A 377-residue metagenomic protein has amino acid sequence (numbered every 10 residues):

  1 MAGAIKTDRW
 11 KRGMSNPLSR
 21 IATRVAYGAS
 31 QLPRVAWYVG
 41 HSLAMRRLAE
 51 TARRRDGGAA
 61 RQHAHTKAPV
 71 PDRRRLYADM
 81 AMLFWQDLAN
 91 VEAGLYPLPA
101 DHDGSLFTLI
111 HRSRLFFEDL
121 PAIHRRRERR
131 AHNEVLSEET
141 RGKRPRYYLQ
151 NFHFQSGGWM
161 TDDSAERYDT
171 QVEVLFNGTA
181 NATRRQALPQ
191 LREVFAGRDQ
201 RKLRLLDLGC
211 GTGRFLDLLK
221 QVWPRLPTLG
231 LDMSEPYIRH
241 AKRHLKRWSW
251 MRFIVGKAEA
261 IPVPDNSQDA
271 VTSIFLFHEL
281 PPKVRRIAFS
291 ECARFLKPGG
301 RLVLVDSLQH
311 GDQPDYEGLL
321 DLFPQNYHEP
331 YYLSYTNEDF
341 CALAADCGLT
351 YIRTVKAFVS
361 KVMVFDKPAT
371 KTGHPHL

Functional and structural regions predicted by a protein language model:
A2-G142: N-terminal accessory segments
R167, G178-R201: Conserved alpha-helix/loop element of class I SAM-dependent methyltransferases that forms part of the SAM/SAH-binding
R201-G211: Conserved class I S-adenosyl-L-methionine
L206, R214-A260: Class I SAM-dependent methyltransferase SAM/SAH-binding core
E259-V271: A short acidic, Gly/Pro-enriched loop at the edge of an enzyme's catalytic core that lines a small-molecule cofactor
R286, V303-C347, Y351-V355: C-terminal alpha-helical "lid/dimerization" subdomain adjacent to the S-adenosyl-L-methionine
R286-P298: A short glycine-rich, Lys/Arg-flanked "PGG" loop and its adjoining helix->strand segment in the class I
C347-L377: Core SAM-dependent methyltransferase catalytic element
